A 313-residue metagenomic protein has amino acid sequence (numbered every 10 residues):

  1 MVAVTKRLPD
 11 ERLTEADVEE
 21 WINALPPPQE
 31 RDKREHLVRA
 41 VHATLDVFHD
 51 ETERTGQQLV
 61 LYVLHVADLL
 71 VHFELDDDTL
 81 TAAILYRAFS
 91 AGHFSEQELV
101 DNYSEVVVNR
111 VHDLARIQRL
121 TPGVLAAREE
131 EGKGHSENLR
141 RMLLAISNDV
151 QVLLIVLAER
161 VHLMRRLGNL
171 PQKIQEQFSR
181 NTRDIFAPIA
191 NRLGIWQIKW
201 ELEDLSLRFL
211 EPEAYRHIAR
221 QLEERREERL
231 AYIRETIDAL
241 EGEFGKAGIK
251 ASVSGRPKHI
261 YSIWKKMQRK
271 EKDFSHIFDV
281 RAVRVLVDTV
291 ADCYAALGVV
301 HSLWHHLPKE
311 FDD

Functional and structural regions predicted by a protein language model:
M1-A282, L286-D313: Active-site helical microenvironments for divalent-metal-assisted chemistry
